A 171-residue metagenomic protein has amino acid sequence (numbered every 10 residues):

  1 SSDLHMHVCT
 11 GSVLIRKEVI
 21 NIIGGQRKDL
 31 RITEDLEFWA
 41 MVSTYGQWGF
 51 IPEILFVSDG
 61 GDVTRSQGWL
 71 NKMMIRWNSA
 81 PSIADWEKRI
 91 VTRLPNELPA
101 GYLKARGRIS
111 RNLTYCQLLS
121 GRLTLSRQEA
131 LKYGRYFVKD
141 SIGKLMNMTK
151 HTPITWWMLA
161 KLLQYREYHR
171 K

Functional and structural regions predicted by a protein language model:
S1, M73-W77, I90, F137-V138 (+2 more regions): Extended hydrophobic/Leu-rich segments
S2-W77: Conserved nucleotide-sugar donor-binding catalytic segment
L14, I75-A105, W157-K171: C-terminal, non-catalytic tails of nucleotide-sugar-dependent glycosyltransferases
V19-I22, L113, Q117: Solvent-exposed, amphipathic alpha-helical segments
L36, I54, P99, I142-T149: Sparse recognition of residues in long alpha-helices and their boundaries
I54-D62, Q67-E97, L119-Y136: Catalytic core of nucleotide-sugar-dependent glycosyltransferases
C116-K171: Membrane-interface aromatic/basic loop that binds lipid-linked glycans or pyrophosphate carriers, typified by
